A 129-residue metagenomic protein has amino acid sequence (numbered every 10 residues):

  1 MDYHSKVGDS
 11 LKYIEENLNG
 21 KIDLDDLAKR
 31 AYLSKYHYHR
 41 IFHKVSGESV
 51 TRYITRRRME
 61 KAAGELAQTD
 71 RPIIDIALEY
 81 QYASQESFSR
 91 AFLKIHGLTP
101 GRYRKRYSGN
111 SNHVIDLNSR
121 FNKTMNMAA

Functional and structural regions predicted by a protein language model:
G8-D25, K44-Y80, R106-A129: Terminal helix-turn-helix DNA-binding modules in bacterial transcription factors
N17, Y32-L33: Gram-positive cell-envelope targeting signals
A31, Y80-Q81: Core residues of bacterial helix-turn-helix
S34-K35, A83-S84: Short coil turns linking two alpha-helices in DNA-binding domains
Y38, F42, S87-F88, F92: Short hydrophobic/aromatic patch on the recognition helix
S89-N112: Intrinsically disordered, low-complexity glycine/proline-rich and charged
